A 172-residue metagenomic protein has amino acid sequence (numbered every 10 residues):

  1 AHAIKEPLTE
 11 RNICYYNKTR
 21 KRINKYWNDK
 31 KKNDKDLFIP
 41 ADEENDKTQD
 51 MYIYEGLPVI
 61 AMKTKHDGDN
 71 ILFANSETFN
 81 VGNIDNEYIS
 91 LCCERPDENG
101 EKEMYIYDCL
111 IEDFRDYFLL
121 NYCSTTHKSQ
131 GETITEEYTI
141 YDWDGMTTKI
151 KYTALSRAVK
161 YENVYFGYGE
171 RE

Functional and structural regions predicted by a protein language model:
A1-L8: Conserved interdomain hinge at the start of the Helicase C-terminal
R11-E172: Core RecA-like ATPase module of SF1/SF2 helicases and allied nucleic-acid translocases
